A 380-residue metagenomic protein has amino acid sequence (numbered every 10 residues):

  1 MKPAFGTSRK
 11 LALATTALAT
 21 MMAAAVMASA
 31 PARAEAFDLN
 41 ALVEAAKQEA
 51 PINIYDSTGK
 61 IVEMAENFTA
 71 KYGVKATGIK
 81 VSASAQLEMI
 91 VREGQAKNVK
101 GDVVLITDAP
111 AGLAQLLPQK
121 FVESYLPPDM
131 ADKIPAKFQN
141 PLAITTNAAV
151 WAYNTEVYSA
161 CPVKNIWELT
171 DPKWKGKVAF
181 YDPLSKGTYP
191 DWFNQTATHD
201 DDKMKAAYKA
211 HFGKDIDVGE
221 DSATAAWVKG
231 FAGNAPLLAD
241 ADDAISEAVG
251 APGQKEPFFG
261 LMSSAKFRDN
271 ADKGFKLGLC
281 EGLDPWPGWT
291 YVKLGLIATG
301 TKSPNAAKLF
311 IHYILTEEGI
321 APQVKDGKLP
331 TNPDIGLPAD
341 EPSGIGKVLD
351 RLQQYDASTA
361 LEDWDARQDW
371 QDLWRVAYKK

Functional and structural regions predicted by a protein language model:
V26-A34: Sec/Tat signal peptide C-region and signal peptidase I cleavage site
E35-F37, Q353-K380: Conserved C-terminal helix/tail region of periplasmic/extracytoplasmic solute-binding proteins
D38-Q48, Y55-K75, A271: Short, polar/charged alpha-helical segment
Y55-E66, I79-V91, V99-G250: Extracytoplasmic ligand-binding site segments that recognize negatively charged/polar headgroups
P110-Q115, K255-G278: A ligand-binding cleft/hinge motif common to bilobed small-molecule-binding domains
K120-D129, Q139-A143, W167-T170, F258 (+2 more regions): Short beta-strand->loop
K133-I134, T146-A149, S222, W227-F231 (+1 more regions): Periplasmic-binding protein-like
W289-S358: Mature extracytoplasmic/periplasmic domains
